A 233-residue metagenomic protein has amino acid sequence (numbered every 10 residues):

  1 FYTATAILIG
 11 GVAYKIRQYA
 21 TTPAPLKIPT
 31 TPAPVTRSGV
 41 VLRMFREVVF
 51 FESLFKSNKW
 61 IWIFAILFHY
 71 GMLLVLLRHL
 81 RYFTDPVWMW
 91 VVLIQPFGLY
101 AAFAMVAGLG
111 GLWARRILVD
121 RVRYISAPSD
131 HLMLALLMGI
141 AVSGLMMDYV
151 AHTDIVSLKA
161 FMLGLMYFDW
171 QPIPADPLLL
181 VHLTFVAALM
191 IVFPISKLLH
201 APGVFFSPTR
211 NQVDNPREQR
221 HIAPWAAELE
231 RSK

Functional and structural regions predicted by a protein language model:
F1-T30, L76-R78, L109, G144-L145 (+1 more regions): Hydrophobic alpha-helical membrane-embedded segments
I9, P34, S38-V41, S57 (+1 more regions): Generic structural signal for well-ordered secondary structure
K15-F51, N215, Q219: Membrane-interface amphipathic/juxtamembrane segments adjacent to transmembrane helices
F51-L183, A188-P216, I222-K233: Long, contiguous internal "core" modules enriched in hydrophobic/ aromatic residues
